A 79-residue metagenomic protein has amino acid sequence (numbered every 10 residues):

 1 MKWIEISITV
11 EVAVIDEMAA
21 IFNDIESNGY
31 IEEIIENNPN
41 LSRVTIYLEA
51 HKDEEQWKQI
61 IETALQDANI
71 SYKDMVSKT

Functional and structural regions predicted by a protein language model:
K2-T79: N-terminal auxiliary segments of SAM/dcSAM-dependent transferases
